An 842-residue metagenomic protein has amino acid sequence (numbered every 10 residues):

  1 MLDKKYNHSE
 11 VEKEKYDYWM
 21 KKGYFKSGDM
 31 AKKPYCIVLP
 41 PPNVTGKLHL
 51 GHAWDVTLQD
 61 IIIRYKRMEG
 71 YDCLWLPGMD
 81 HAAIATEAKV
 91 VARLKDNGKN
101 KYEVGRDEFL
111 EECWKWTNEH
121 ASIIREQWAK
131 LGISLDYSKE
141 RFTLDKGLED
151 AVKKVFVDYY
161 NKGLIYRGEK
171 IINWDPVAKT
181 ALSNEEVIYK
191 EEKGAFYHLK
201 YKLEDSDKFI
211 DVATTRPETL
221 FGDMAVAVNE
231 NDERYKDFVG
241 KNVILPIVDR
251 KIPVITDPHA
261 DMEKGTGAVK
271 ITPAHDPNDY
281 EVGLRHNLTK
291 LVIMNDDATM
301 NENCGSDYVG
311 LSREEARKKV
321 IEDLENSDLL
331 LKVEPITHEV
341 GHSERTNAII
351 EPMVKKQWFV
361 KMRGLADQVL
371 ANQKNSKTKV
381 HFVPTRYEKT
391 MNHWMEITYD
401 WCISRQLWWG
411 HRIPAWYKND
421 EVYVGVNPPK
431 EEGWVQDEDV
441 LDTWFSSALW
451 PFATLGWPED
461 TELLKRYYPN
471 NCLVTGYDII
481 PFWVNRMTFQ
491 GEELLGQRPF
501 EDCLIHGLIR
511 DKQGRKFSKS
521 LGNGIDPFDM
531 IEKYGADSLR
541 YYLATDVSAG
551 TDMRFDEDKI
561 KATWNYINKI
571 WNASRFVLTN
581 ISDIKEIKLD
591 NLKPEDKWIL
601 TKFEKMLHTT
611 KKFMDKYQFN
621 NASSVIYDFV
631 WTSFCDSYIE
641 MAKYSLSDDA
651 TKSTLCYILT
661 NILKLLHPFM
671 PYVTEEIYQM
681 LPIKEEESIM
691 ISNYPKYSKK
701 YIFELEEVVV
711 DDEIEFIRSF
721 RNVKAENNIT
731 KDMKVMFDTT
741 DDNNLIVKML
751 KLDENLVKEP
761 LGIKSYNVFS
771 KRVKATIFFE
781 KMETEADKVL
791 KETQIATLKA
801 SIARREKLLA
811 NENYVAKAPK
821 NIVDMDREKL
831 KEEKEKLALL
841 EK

Functional and structural regions predicted by a protein language model:
M1-N231, I255, T272-C304, R313 (+9 more regions): N-terminal, positively charged nucleic-acid-binding surface of large information/translation enzymes
A31-L39, I61, G98-K99, R125-G132 (+9 more regions): Active-site-adjacent bridging/hinge elements
V38-V44, N372-T385, L463-N470, T551-D552 (+1 more regions): Short glycine/proline-rich turn/loop motifs
G51-I63, G70, M79-D80, L148-A151 (+7 more regions): Structured ligand/cofactor/substrate-binding pocket environments in proteins
R64-D72, R93-V104, E126, K130-L135 (+16 more regions): Secondary-structure transition/capping motifs at alpha-helix termini and the adjoining loop/turn into the next element
D96-E111, V380, P384, F528 (+2 more regions): Short, polar/flexible loop-turn hinges at active-site or ligand-entry regions and domain interfaces
Y197-E204, K241-P246, G341-R345, W416 (+1 more regions): Short acidic-hydrophobic surface loop/beta-edge motif
H198, H393-F445, L449, E493-A536 (+1 more regions): Feature 926 captures the class I aminoacyl-tRNA synthetase adenylation module centered on the KMSKS loop
